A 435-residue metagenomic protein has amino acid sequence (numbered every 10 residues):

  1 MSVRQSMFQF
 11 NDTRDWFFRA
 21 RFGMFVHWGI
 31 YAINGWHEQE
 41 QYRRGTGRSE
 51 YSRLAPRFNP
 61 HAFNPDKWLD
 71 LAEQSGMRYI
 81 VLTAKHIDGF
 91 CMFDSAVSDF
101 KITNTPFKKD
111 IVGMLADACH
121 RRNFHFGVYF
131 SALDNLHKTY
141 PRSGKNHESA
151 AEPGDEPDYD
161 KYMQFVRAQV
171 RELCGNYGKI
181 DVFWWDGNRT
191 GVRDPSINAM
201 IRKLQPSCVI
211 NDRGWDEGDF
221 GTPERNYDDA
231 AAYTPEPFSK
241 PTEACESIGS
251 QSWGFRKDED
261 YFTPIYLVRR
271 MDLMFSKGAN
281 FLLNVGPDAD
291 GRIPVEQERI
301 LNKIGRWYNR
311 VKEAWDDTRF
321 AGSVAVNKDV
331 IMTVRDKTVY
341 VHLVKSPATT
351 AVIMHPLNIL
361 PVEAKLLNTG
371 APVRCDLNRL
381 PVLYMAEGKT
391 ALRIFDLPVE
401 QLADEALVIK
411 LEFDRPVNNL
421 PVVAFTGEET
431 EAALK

Functional and structural regions predicted by a protein language model:
M1-K435: Mature catalytic domains of secreted/periplasmic carbohydrate-active enzymes
